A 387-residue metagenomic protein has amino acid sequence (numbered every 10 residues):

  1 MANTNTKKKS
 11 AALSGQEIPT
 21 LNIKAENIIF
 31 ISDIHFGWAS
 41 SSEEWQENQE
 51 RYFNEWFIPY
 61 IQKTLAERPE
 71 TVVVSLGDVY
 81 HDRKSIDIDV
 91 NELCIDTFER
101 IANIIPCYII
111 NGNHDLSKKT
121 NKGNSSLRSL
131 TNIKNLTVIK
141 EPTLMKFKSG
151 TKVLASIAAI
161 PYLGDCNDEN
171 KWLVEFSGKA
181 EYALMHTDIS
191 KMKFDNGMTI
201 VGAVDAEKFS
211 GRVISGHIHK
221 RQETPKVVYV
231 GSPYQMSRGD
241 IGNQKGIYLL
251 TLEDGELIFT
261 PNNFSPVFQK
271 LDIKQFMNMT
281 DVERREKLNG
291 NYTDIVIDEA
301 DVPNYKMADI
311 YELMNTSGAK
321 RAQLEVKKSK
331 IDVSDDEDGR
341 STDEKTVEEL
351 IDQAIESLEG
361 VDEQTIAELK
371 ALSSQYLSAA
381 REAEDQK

Functional and structural regions predicted by a protein language model:
A2-K24, A66-E67, L252-K387: Accessory, non-catalytic peripheral segments of nucleic-acid enzymes
G15, N22, E26-N27, S41-L144: Core catalytic region of metal-dependent phosphoesterases/phosphodiesterases, especially metallo-beta-lactamase-like
F30-S32, V72-D78, P106-N113, T137-P142 (+4 more regions): Active-site neighborhood of phospho(di)ester-bond hydrolases with catalytic His/Asp-centered motifs
H35-A39, H81-K84, I110-N124, M145 (+4 more regions): Active-site environment of divalent metal-dependent phosphoester hydrolases
E99-N103, V174-S177, A203-F209, G242 (+1 more regions): Short, conserved loop/helix-junction motifs that constitute active-site signature segments in enzyme catalytic cores
D115-V204, P233: Conserved catalytic scaffold of divalent metal-dependent phosphoesterases
N135-L136, E181-A183, P225-G231, Y311-A322: Active-site regions of enzymes building and remodeling cell-envelope glycoconjugates
D195-T260: Conserved beta-sheet core of the metallophosphoesterase superfamily
